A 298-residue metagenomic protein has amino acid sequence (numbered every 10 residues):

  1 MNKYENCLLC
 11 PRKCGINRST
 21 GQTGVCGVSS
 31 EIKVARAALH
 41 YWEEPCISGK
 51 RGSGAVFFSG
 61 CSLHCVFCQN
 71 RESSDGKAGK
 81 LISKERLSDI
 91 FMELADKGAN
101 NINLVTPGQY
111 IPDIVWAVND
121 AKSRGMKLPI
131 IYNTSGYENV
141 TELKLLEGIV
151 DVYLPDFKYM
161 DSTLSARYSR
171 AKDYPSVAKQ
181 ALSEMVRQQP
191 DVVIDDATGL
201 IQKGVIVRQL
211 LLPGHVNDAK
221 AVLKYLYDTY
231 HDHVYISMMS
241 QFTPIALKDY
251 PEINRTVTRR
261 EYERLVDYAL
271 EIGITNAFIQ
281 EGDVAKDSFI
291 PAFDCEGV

Functional and structural regions predicted by a protein language model:
M1-T23, D191-V298: Auxiliary Fe-S-binding modules of radical SAM enzymes
C26-V152, D161-T163: Conserved Radical SAM active-site core
G54, I102, I130-Y132, Y153-P155 (+3 more regions): Hydrophobic faces of well-ordered beta-strands that scaffold small-molecule active sites in alpha/beta enzyme cores
S74, I111, G136-N139, F157-P175 (+3 more regions): Conserved radical SAM core fold
I82, Q109, S169-V177, G214 (+2 more regions): Alpha-helix N-cap and loop-to-helix initiation/capping positions
V118-P129, A181-M185, R259-L265: Alpha-helix-loop-beta-strand connector modules within alpha/beta enzyme cores
E147-D161, H233-Q241: Non-cysteine beta-strand/loop elements that form the S-adenosyl-L-methionine
A166-T198: Anionic-ligand binding region
